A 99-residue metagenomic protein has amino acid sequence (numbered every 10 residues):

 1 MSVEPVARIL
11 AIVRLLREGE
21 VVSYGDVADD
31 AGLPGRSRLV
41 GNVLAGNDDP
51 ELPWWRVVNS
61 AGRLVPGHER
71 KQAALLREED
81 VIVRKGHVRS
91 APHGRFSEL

Functional and structural regions predicted by a protein language model:
M1-L99: Nucleic acid-binding interface residues in structured DNA/RNA-binding domains, emphasizing the DNA-engaging scaffolds
